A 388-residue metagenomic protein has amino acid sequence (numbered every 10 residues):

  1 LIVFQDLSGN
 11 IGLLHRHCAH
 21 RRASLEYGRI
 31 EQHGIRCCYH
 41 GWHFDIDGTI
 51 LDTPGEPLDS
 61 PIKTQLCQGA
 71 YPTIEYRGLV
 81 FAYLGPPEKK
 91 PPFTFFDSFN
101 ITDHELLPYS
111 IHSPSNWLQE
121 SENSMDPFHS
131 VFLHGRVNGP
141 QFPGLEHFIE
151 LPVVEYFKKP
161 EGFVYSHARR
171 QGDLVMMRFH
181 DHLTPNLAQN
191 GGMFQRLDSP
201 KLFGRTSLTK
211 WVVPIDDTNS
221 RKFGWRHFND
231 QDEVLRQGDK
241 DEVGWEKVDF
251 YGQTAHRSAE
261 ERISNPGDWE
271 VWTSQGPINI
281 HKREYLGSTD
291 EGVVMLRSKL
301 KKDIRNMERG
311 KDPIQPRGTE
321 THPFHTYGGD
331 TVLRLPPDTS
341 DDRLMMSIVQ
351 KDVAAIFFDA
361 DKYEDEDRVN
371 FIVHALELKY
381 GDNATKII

Functional and structural regions predicted by a protein language model:
L1-E105, V153, D173, A355-I388: Rieske [2Fe-2S] iron-sulfur-binding domain
F81, P87-I388: C-terminal catalytic domain of Rieske-type non-heme iron oxygenases
